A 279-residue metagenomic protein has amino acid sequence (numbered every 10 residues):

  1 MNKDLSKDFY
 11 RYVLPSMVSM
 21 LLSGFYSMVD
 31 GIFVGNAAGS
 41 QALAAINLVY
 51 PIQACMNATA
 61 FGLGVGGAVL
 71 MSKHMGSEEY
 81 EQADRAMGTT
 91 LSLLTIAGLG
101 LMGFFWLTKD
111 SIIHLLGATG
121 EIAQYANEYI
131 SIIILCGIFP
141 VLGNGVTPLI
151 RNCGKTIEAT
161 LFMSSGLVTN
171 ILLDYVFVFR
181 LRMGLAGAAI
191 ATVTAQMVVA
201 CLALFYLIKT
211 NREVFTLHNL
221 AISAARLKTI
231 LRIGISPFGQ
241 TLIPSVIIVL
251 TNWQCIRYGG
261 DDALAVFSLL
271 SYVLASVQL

Functional and structural regions predicted by a protein language model:
M1-V13, M71-I138, R180-I235: Short alpha-helical transmembrane segments in multi-pass integral membrane proteins
D8-A68, S72, I235-I256: Signature of the first transmembrane helix
S16, G24, P51-A54, T89 (+6 more regions): Residue-level recognition of pore/gate-forming positions within transmembrane alpha-helices of multi-pass
F25, I32, G103-S111, V146 (+4 more regions): Structural signature of transmembrane alpha-helix termini at the membrane-water interface
F25-A44, I113-G120, V176-M183, S245-S276: Helix-terminus/linker motif at the lipid-water interface of multi-pass membrane proteins
L43-G103, P140-A159, L264-L279: Small-residue-rich hydrophobic transmembrane alpha-helices
C55-A58, N170-D174, A200-L204, A275-L279: Hydrophobic transmembrane alpha-helices of multi-pass small-molecule transporters
L94, L149-Y175, A186-V193: Alpha-helical transmembrane segments of multi-pass membrane transporters/permeases
